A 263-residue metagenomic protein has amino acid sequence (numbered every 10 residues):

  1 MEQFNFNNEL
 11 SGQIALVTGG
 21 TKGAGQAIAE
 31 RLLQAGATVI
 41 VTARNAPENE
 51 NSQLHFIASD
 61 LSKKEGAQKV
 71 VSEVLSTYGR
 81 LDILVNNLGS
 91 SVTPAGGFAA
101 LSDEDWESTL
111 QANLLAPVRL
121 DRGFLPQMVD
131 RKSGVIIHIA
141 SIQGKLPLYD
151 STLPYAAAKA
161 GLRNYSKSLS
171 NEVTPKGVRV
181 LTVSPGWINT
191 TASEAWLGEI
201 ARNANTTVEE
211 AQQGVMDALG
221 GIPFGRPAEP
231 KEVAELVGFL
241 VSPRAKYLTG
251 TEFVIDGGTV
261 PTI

Functional and structural regions predicted by a protein language model:
E2-N7, A95, L146, R226 (+2 more regions): Short C-terminal tail/terminal secondary-structure segment of NAD(P)H-dependent dehydrogenase/reductase domains
I14, T21-K22: Conserved glycine-rich cofactor-binding loop
P94-F98, S102-L110, A218: Substrate-binding pocket helix/loop in short-chain dehydrogenase/reductase
D121-R122, K167: A short, exposed helix-loop element centered on a Lys and neighboring polar residues
P126, N171-E172, K246: Alpha-helical segment proximal to the catalytic Tyr-Lys
I137-G161, S166-K167, N171-P175, W187-I188: Catalytic loop of short-chain dehydrogenase/reductase
T174, R179, L248-G250: Short, small/polar-rich loop/turn modules that mediate ligand/substrate recognition or access, typified
